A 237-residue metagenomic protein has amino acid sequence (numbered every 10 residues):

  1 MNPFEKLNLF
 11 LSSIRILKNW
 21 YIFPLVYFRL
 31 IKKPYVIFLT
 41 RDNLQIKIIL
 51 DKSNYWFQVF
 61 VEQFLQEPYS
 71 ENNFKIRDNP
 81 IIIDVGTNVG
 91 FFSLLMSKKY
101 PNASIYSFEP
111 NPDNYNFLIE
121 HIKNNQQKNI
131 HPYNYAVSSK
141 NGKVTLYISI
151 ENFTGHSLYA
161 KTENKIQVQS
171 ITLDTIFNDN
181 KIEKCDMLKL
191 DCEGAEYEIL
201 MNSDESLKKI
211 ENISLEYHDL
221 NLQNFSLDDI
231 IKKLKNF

Functional and structural regions predicted by a protein language model:
M1-F237: Phosphate/nucleotide-binding beta-alpha loop and adjacent structural elements of enzyme active sites
